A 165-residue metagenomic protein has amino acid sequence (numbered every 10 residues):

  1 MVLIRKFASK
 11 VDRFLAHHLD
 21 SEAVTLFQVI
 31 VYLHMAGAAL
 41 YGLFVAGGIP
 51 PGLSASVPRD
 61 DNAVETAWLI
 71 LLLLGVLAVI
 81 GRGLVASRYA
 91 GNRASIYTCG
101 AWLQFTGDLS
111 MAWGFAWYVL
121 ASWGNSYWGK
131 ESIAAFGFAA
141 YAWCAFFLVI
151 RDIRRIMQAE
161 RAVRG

Functional and structural regions predicted by a protein language model:
M1-M35: Cytosolic juxtamembrane helix and N-cap/initiation of the first transmembrane helix
A39-G52: Membrane-helix interface motif
Y41-F44, L72-S87: Canonical alpha-helical transmembrane segments
P50-P51, I80-C99: Membrane-helix interface/capping segments
S54-G75: A loop-to-helix transmembrane entry motif
G100-W123: Hydrophobic alpha-helical membrane segments
F115-G137: Membrane-helix boundary connector in multi-pass membrane proteins
A142-V163: Membrane-water interface at the C-terminal end of transmembrane alpha helices
